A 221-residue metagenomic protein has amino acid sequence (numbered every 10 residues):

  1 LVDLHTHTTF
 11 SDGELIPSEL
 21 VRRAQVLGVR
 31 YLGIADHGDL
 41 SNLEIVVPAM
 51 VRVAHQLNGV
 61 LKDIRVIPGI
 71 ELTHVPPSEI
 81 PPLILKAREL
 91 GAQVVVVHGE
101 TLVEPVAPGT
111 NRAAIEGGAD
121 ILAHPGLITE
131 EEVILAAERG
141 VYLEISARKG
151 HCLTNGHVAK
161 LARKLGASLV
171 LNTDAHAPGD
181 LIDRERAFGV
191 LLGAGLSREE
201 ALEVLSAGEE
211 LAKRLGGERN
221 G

Functional and structural regions predicted by a protein language model:
L1-G13, I34-H37, P125: Histidine-centered catalytic micro-motifs
V2, T6, E104, R112-L122 (+1 more regions): Charged catalytic cores and adjacent phosphate/nucleic-acid-binding surfaces used for phosphate/nucleic-acid chemistry
H7, G38, E71-T73, E100 (+2 more regions): Catalytic metal-binding/acid-base residues of hydrolase active sites
F10, L15-R22: N-terminal glycine-/serine-/threonine-rich phosphate-binding loop
F10-D12, S41, S78: Acidic/histidine-rich helix-loop elements that form or flank divalent-metal/phosphate-binding sites at the catalytic
R22-L32: Catalytic domains of carbohydrate-active enzymes, especially glycoside hydrolases
G28-V29, A54-H55, L191: Active-site gating loops and adjacent loop-to-helix segments of metal-dependent hydrolytic enzymes
L43-I145, G156, K213-G221: Extended substrate/RNA-proximal surfaces in nucleic-acid metabolism proteins
